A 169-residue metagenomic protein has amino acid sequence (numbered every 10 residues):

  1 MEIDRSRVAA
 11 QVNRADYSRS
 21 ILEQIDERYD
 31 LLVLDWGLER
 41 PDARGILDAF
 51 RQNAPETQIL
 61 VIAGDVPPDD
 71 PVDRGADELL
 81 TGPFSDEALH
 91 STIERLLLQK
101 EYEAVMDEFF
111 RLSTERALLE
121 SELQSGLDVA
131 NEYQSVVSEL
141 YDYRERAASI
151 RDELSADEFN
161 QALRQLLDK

Functional and structural regions predicted by a protein language model:
S6-Y17: Short hydrophobic/Thr-rich beta-strand motif most characteristic of the beta2 strand and flanking loop of CheY-like
S18, E23, E27-Q52: Conserved phosphotransfer microenvironments
F50, P55-P67: A short, hydrophobic beta-strand element within the central beta-sheet of small alpha/beta folds
G64-E78: Alpha4 helix (beta4-alpha4-beta5 surface) of REC/receiver domains from two-component response regulators
G82: A Lys-centered signature of the CheY-like receiver
S85: Receiver (REC) domain switch/active-site region of two-component response regulators
A88-E101: Receiver (REC) domain switch/output surface
V105-K169: C-terminal output/effector regions of signal-responsive regulators
